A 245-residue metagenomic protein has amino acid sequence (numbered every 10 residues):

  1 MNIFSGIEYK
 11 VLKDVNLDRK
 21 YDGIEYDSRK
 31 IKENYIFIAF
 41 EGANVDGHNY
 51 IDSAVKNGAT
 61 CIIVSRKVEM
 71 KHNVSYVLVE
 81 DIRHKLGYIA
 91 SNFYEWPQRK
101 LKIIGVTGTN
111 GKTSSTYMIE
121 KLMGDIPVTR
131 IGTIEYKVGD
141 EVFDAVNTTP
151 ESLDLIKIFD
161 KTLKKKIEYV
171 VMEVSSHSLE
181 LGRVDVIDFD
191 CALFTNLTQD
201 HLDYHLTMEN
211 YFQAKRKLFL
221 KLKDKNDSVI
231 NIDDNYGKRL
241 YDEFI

Functional and structural regions predicted by a protein language model:
M1-Y88, D227, N235: N-terminal leader/targeting and accessory segments in enzymes
I3, Y35, A54, I89 (+7 more regions): Residue-level signal for inorganic ion chemistry
I31-K32, R66-V74, V138-G139, G182-D188 (+1 more regions): Short loop/helix-cap segments at secondary-structure boundaries that form the rim of catalytic
V68-N73, K165, C191-I245: Acidic, Mg2+-coordinating active-site environments of NTP-dependent enzymes
S91-K137, E141-V142: Walker A (P-loop) phosphate-binding motif
V142-S152, D200-H205: Flexible beta-alpha connector loops of hexameric P-loop NTPases
N147-S175: Conserved nucleotide-sensing/catalytic segment adjacent to the nucleotide-binding pocket in NTP-handling enzymes
